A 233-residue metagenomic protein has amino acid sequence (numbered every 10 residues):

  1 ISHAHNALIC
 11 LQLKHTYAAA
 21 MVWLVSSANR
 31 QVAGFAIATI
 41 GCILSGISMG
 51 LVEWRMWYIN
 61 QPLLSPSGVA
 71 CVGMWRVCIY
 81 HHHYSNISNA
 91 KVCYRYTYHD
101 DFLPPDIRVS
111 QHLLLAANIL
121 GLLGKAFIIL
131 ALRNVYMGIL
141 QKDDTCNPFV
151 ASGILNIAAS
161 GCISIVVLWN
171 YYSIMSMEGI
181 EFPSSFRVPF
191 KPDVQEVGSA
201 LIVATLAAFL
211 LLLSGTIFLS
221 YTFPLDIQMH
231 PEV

Functional and structural regions predicted by a protein language model:
I1-G73, I79, N134-T145, P183-I202 (+1 more regions): Intrinsically disordered terminal tails
R30-I40, D106, S110-A126, L130 (+3 more regions): Physicochemical signature of membrane-embedded alpha-helices that form the seven-helix bundle of GPCRs, emphasizing
S48-M56, A131, C162-P183: Helix-to-loop junction signature of class
V52-Q111: A surface-exposed beta-alpha-beta supersecondary segment
C78, G121, L168-Y171: Transmembrane alpha-helix/helix-exit interface in multi-pass inner-membrane proteins
H81-Y96, S160-V167, L201-T216: Juxtamembrane/interfacial segments around transmembrane helices
S88-C93, N134, M175-F186: Peri-membrane helix termini and adjoining interfacial loops of integral membrane proteins
N89-L103, M177, L213-L225: Alpha-helical membrane-embedding segments and immediately adjacent membrane-interface amphipathic helices
